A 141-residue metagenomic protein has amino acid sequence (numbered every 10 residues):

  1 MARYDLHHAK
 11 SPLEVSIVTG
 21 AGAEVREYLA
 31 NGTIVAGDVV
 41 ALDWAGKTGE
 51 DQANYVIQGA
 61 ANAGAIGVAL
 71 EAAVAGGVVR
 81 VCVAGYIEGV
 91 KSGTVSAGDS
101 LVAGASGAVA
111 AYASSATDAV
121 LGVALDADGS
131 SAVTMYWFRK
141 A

Functional and structural regions predicted by a protein language model:
M1-A141: Surface-exposed, low-hydrophobicity beta-strand/loop segments enriched in small/polar/acidic residues
